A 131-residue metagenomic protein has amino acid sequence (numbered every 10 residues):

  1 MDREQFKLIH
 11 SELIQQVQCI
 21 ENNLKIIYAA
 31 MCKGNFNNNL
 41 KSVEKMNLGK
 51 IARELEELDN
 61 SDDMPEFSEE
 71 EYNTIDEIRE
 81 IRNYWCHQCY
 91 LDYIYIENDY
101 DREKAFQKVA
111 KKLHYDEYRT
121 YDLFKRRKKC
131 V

Functional and structural regions predicted by a protein language model:
M1-E54, E69-E70, D76, T120-V131: Amphipathic alpha-helical interface elements
M1-R3, L58-P65: Short, charged/polar, low-complexity loop and linker segments that flank or interrupt alpha-helical bundles
A29, K33, S61-M64, H87-Y95: General structural signal for alpha-helix termini and helix-helix connectors
E69-V131: Charge-enriched, short contiguous segments at helix-coil
